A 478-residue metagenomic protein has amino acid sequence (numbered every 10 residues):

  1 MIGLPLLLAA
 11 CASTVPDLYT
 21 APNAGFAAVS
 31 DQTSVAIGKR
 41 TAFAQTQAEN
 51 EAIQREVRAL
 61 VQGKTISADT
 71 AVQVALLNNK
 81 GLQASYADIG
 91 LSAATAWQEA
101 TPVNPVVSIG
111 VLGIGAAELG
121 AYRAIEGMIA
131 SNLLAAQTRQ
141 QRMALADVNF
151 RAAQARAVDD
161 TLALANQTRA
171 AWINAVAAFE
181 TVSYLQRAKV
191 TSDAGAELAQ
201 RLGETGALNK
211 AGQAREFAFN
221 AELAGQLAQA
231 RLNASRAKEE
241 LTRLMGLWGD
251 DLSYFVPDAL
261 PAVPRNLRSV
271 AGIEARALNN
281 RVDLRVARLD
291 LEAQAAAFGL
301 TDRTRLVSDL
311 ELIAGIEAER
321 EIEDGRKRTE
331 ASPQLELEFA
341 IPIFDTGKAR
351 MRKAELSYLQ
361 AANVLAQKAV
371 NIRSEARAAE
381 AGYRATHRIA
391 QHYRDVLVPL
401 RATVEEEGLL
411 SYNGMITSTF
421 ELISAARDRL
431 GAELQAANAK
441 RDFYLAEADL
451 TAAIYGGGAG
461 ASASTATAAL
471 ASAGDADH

Functional and structural regions predicted by a protein language model:
M1-V74, R231-R276, T451-H478: Terminal intrinsically disordered/low-complexity segments used for targeting and assembly
Q54-K64, S108-T138, R142, F255-L267 (+4 more regions): Small/polar, glycine/serine/threonine/aspartate-rich low-complexity segments that form flexible
V72, E126-M128, W172, E274 (+2 more regions): Membrane-embedded beta-strand positions in outer-membrane beta-barrel channels/transporters
L77-A84, G90-P105, E118, G127-L145 (+7 more regions): A glycine-/polar-enriched beta->alpha junction
T138-R139, V148, A155-R276, A379-G382 (+4 more regions): Periplasmic alpha-helical coiled-coil/stalk elements that build and connect Gram-negative outer-membrane
G206-N209, I372, A379, M415-T419: Alpha-helical heptad-repeat coiled-coil segments that mediate oligomerization/polymerization in large
E222-D250, V398-A459: Short segments within alpha-helical structural elements
